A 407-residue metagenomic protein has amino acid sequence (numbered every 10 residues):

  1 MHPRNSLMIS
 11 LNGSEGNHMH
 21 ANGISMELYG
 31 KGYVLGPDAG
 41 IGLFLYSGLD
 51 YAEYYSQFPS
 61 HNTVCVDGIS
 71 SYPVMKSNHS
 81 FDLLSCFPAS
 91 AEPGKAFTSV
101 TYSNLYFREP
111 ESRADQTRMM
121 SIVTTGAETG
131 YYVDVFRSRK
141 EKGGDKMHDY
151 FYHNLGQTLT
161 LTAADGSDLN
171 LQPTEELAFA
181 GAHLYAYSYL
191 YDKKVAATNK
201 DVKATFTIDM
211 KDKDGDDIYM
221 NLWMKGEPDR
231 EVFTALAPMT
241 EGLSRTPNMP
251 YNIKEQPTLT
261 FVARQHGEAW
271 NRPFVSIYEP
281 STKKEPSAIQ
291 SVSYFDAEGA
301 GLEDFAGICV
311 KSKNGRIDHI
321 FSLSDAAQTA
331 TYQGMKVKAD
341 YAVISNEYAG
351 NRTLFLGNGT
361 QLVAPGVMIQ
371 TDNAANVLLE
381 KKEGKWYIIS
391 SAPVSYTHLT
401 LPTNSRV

Functional and structural regions predicted by a protein language model:
M1-P173, A182, E268-W270, S276-K283 (+1 more regions): Catalytic and substrate-binding regions of extracellular carbohydrate-active enzymes, especially polysaccharide lyases
H2-S6, R108-T117, G143-M147, M210-M220 (+9 more regions): Short, surface-exposed beta-strand/loop "edge" segments at domain boundaries and coil↔beta transitions
T101, T160, D201-D209, D217-W223 (+5 more regions): Ser/Thr- (and often Asn-) enriched beta-sheet segments in non-cytosolic proteins
Y131, S244-R264: Extended, compositionally biased non-globular segments
F151-E227: Polysaccharide-binding surfaces and accessory modules of carbohydrate-active proteins
N199, I208, A235, E241 (+2 more regions): N-terminal compositionally biased, intrinsically disordered segments and leader/signal-like regions
A204-A237, L259-T282, R406-V407: Extended amphipathic secondary-structure runs
F261-R272, Y278-L399, R406: Non-catalytic terminal regions with compositionally biased, polar/charged low complexity
